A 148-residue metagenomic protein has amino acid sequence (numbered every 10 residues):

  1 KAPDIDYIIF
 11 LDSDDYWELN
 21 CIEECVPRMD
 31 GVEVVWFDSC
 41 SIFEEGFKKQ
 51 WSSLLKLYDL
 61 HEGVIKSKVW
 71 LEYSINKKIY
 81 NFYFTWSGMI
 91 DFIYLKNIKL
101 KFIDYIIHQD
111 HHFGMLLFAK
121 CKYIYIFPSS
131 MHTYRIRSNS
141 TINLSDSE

Functional and structural regions predicted by a protein language model:
K1-E148: Nucleotide-sugar donor-binding/catalytic module of glycosyltransferases that assemble extracellular/cell-envelope
